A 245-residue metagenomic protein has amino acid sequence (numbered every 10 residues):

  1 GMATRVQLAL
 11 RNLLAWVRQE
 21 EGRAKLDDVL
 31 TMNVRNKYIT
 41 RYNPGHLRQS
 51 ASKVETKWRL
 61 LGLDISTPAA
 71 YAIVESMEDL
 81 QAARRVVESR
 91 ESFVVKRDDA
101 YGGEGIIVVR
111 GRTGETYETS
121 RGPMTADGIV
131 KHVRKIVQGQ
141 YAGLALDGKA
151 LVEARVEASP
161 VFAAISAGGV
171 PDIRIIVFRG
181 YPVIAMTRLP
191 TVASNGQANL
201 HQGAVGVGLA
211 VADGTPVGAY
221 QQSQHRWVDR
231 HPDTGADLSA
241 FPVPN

Functional and structural regions predicted by a protein language model:
G1-S92, R97-S120: Conserved N-proximal alpha/beta basic substrate-recognition cap immediately N-terminal to, or forming the N-lobe
N43, S66, R90, R134 (+4 more regions): Short, structured coil/loop segments at alpha-helix boundaries
L47, V207, A236-S239: Flexible, active-site-adjacent loop/turn segments at secondary-structure boundaries
S52, R85-V87, S166-G169, N245: Short, glycine/acidic-rich beta->alpha junctions
V54, E78-Q81, D127, K131 (+1 more regions): Generic alpha-helical secondary structure signal
G62, T113-G114, R121, G214 (+2 more regions): Intrinsic-disorder/low-complexity loop/linker signature
S120-H225: Phosphate-binding site of ATP-dependent enzymes
D229-N245: Extended, compositionally biased non-globular segments
